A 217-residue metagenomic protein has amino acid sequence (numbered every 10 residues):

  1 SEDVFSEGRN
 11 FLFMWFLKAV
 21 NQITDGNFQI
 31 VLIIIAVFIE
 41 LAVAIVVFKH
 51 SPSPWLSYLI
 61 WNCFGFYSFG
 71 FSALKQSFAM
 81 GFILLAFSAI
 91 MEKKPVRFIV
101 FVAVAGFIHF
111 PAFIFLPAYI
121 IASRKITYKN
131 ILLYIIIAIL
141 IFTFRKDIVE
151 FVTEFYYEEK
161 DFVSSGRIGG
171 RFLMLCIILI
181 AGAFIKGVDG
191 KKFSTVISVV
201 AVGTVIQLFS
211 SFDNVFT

Functional and structural regions predicted by a protein language model:
D3-G26: Short hydrophobic/aromatic helix or loop-helix immediately within or flanking a transmembrane segment in polytopic
F5, M14, Y119-T217: Alpha-helical transmembrane segments and terminal signal-anchor/GPI-anchor hydrophobic tails, characterized by long
L17-V20, V31-A42, A79: Transmembrane alpha-helices of multi-pass, membrane-embedded glycan-processing enzymes that use lipid-linked
A44-F64: Transmembrane-helix signature of polytopic, membrane-embedded enzymes that assemble or transfer cell-envelope glycans
F71-S77: Short acidic/glycine- and proline-prone juxtamembrane loop motifs at membrane-interface regions of multi-pass membrane
I83-R97: Membrane-interface transmembrane helices that cradle and orient dolichyl/undecaprenyl
F98-V100, P111-A122: Transmembrane-embedded, aromatic-rich helix segments that form part of the hydrophobic channel/pocket engaging
G106-H109, F209: Transmembrane helix irregularities
